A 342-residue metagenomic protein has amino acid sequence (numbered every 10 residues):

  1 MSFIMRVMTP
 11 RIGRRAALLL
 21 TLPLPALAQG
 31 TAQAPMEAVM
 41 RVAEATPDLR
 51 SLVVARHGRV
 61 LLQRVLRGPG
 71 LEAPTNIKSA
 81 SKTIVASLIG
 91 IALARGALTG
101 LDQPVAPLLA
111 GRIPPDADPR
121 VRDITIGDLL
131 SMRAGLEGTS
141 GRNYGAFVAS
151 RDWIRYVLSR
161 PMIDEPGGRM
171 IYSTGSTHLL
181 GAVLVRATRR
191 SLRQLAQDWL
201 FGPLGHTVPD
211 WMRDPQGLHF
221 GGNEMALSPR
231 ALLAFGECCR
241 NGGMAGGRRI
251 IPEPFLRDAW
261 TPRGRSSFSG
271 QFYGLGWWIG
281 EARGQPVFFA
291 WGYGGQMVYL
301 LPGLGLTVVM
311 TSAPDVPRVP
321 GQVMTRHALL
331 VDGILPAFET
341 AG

Functional and structural regions predicted by a protein language model:
S2-L24: N-terminal secretory signal peptides and thylakoid transit peptides that target proteins across membranes
M40-G70, V298, G305-V309: A short, well-structured edge-of-sheet supersecondary motif
G58, T75-L101, L129, L180-L184 (+1 more regions): Active-site SXXK
E72, S140-N223: Catalytic-site signature segments of enzymes, centered on catalytic residues
R95-A134, S159, T188-L227: Active-site helix/loop module of the DD-peptidase/beta-lactamase fold, centered on the serine-lysine SxxK catalytic
S176-V183, N223-M244, Q296, L300-A313: Active-site-proximal alpha-helical segments within enzyme catalytic domains
V208-P209, L256-V308: Active-site Gly/Thr loop motif
G292-G342: Structured C-terminal helix/loop/strand segments within mature extracytoplasmic catalytic/sensor domains
